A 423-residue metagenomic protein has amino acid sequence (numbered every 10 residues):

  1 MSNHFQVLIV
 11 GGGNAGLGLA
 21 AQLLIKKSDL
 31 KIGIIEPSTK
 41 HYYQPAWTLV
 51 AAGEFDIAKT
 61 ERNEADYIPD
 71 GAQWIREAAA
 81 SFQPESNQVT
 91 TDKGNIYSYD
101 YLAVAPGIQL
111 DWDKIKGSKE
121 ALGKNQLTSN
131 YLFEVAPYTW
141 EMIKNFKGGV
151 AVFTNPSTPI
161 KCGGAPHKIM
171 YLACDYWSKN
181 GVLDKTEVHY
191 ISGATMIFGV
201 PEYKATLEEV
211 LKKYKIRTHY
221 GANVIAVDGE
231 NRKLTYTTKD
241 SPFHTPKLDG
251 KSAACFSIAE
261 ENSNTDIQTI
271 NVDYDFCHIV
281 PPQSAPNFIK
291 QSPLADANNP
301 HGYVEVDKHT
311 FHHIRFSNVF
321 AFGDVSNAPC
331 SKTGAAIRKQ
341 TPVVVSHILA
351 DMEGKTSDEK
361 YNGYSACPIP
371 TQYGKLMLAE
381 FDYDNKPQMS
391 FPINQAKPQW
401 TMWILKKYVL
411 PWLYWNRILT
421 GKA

Functional and structural regions predicted by a protein language model:
S2-F5, A72-G181, I267, H278: FAD-binding core/adjacent interface of flavoenzyme oxidoreductases
S2-Q73, S157-P201: Beta1-alpha1 glycine-rich phosphate/pyrophosphate-binding loop at the start of Rossmann-like nucleotide-binding domains
G12, K93, P106-G107, T238 (+2 more regions): Glycine-rich, N-terminal phosphate-binding loop of Rossmann-like dinucleotide-binding domains
D29, A72-S81, Y97, S178-H301: A Rossmann-like FAD-binding core segment of flavoenzymes
W112-D113, K161, H244, N287-F288 (+1 more regions): Glycine/Thr-rich phosphate-binding loops of Rossmann-like dinucleotide-binding domains
E120-K147, C255-T265, I270-K339: FAD-site-proximal beta/loop scaffold in flavoenzymes
N145-G221, T333-A350, K355-A366: Rossmann-like dinucleotide-binding core of oxidoreductases
V345-A423: C-terminal, flexible cofactor-proximal segment of oxidoreductases
